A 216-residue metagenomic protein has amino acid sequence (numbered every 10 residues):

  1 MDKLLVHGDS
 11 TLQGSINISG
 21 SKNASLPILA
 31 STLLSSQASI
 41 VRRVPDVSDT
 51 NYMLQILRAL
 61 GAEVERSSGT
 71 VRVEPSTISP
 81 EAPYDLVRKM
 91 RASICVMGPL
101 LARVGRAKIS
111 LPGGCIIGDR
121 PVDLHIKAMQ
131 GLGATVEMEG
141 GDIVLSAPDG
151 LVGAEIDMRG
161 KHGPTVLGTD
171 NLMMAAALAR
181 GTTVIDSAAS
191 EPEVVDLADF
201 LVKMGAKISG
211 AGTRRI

Functional and structural regions predicted by a protein language model:
M1-I216: Structural preference for solvent-exposed beta-strand-turn elements and adjacent flexible terminal/loop segments within
